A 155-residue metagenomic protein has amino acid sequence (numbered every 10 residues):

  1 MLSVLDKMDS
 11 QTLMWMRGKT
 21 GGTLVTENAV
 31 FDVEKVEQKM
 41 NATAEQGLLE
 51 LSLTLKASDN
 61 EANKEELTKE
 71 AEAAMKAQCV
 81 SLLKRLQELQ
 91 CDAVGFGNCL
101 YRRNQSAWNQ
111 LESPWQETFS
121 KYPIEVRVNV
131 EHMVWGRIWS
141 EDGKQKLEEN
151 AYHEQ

Functional and structural regions predicted by a protein language model:
M1-Q155: Membrane-proximal alpha-helical signals and transmembrane carboxylates
